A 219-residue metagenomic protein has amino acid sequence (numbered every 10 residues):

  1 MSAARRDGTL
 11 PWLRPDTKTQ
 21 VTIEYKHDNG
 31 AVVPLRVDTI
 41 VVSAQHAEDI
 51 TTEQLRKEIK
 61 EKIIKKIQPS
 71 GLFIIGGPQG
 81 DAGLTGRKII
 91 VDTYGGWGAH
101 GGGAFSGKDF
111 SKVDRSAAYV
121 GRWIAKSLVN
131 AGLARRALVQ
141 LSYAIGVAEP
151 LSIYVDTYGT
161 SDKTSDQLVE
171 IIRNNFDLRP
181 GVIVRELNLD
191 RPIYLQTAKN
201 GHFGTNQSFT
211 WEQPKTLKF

Functional and structural regions predicted by a protein language model:
M1-G76, G204-S208, E212-T216: Glycine-rich, mobile lid/loop segments that gate access to catalytic sites or pores
M1-T9, I59-K66, L128, G132 (+2 more regions): Structural signal for hydrophobic packing residues in well-ordered secondary-structure cores of soluble enzyme domains
P11-P15, V32-L35, A82-T85, A131 (+1 more regions): Solvent-exposed alpha-helices and their adjacent loops that cap or buttress functional pockets in soluble metabolic
T19-H46, Q79-G98, L141, I153-T160: Short beta-strand elements
G30, T51, I74, H100 (+2 more regions): Intrinsically disordered, low-complexity acidic/polar segments
Q45-K62, G95-D109, D166-D190, T216-F219: Hydrophobic transmembrane alpha-helix bundles
I50-V129: Glycine-rich anion/phosphate-binding loop at the beta-strand->alpha-helix junction
A134-R136, S142-F219: Internal helix-turn-beta structural module
